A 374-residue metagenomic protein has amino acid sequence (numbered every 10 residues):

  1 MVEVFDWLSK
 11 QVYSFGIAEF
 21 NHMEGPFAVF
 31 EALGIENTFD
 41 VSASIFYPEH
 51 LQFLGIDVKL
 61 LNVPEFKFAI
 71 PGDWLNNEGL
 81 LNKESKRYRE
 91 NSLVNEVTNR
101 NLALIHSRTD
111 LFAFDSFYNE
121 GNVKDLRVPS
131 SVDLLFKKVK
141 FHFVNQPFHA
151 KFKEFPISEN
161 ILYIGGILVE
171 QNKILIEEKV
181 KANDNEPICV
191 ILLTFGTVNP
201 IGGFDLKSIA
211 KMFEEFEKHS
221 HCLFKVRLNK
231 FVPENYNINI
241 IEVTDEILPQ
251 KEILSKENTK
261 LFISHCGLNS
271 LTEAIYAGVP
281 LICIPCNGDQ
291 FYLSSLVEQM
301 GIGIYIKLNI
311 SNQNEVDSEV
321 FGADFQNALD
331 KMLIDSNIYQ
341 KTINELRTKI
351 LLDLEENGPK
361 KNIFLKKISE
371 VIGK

Functional and structural regions predicted by a protein language model:
M1-H221, V232-I238, N312-Q313, Q326-N327 (+1 more regions): Nucleotide-sugar-dependent glycosyltransferase catalytic domains
A18, E246-V297: A donor-sugar binding/catalytic signature common to diverse glycosyltransferases and related nucleotide-sugar
N37-T38, F224, L281, I304: Hydrophobic beta-strand scaffold residues
S42, G165, H265-C266, I284-N287 (+1 more regions): Short beta->alpha connector loops at strand-helix junctions that form conserved, small/polar/Pro-enriched
G203, N235-Y236, L271-Y276, C283 (+4 more regions): Extended hydrophobic-aromatic, low-complexity segments
L223-N229: Short internal beta-strands
I241, L281, Q299-V316: A short acidic/histidine/glycine-rich donor-binding loop in glycosyltransferase catalytic cores
Q313-I338: C-terminal "capping" alpha-helix adjacent to the active site of nucleotide-linked donor transferases in cell-envelope
